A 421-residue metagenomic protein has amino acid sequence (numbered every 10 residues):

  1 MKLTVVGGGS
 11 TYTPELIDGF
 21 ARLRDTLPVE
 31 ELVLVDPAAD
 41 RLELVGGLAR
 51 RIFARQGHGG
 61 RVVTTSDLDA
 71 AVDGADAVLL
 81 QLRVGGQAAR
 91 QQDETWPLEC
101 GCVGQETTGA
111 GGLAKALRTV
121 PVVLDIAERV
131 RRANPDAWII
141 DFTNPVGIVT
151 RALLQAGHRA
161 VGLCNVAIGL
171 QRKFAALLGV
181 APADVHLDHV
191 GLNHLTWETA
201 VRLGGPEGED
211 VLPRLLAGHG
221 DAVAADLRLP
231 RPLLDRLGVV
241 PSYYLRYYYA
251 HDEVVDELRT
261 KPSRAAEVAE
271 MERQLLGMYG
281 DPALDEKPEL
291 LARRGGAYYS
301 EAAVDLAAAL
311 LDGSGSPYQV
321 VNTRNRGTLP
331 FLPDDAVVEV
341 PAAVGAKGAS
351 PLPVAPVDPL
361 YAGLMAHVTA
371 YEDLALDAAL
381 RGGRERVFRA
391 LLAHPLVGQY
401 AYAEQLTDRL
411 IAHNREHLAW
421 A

Functional and structural regions predicted by a protein language model:
K2-L32: N-terminal Rossmann-like dinucleotide-binding module
P14, E128, W138-E207: Rossmann-fold dinucleotide-binding core
R24-L27, F53-G59, R132, L178-V180: Short helix-capping segments at alpha-helix termini
D25-I52: NAD(P)-binding Rossmann-fold cofactor-contacting core
R61-G74: Short acidic low-complexity segments
D73, L79-L80, D141: Redox-cofactor binding/interface segments in oxidoreductases and associated redox assembly factors
V84, A88-Q155: Rossmann-fold NAD(P)-binding glycine/threonine-rich loop
A176-A421: Long, compositionally biased stretches enriched for glycine and/or charged residues
